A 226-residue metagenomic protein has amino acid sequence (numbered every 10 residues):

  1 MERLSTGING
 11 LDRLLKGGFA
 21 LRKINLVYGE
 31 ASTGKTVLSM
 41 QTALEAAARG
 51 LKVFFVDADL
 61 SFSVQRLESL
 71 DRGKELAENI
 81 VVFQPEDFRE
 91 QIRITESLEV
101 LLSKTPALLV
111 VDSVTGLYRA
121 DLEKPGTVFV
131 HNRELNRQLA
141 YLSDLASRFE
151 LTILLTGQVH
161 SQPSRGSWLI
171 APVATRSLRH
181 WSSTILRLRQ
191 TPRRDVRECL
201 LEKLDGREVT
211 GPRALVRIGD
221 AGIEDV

Functional and structural regions predicted by a protein language model:
T6-G18: Pre-Walker A adenine-sensing motif
G17-F19, E45-R49, G73-E75, V100-K104 (+2 more regions): Conserved catalytic network of the ASCE P-loop NTPase/AAA+ motor domain
A20-S97: Conserved P-loop
E78, A107, S183: Conserved acidic residues
P85-E90, I94-S177: P-loop NTPase motor core
L145-V226: Phosphate-binding/switch region of NTP-binding enzymes
